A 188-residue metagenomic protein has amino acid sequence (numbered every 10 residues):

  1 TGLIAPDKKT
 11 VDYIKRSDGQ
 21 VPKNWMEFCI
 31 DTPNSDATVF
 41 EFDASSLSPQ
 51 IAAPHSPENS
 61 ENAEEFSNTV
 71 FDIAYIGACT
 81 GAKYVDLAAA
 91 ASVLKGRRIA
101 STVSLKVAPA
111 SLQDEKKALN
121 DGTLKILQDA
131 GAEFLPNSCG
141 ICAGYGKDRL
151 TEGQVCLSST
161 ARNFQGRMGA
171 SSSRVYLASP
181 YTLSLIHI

Functional and structural regions predicted by a protein language model:
T1-S101, V107-P136: Accessory "access/gating" subregions that flank catalytic or transport cores
K117-P180: Thiamine diphosphate
L183: Iron-sulfur (Fe-S) cluster-binding modules
I186-I188: Conserved small/polar residues in nucleotide/adenosyl-binding loops
